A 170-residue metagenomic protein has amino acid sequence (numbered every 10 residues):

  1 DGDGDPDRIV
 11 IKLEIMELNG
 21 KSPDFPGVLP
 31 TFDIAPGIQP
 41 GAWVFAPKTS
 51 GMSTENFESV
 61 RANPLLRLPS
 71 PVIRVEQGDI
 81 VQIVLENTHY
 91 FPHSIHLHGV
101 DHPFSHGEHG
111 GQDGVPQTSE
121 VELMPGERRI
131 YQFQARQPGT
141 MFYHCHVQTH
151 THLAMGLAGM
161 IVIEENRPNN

Functional and structural regions predicted by a protein language model:
D1-H93, D101-P103, H109-G111, T118-E120: N-terminal, post-signal-peptide metal-ligating segments of extracellular/periplasmic oxidoreductases, dominated by
Y90-H93, V100-F104, D113-N170: Extracellular/periplasmic metallocenter environments
